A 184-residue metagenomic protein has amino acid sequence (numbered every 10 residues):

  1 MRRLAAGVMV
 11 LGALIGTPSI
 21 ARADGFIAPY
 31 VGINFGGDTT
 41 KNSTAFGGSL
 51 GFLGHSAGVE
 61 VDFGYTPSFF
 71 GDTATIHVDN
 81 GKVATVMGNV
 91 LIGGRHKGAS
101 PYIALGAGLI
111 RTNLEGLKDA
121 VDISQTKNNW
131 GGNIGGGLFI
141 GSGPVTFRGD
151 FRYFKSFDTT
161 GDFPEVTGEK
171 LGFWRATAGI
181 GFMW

Functional and structural regions predicted by a protein language model:
M1-L4: Positively charged n-region of N-terminal signal peptides that target proteins for export
A6-G16: Bacterial N-terminal signal peptides
T17-A23: Sec/Tat signal peptide C-region and signal peptidase I cleavage site
I27-F35, E60-T66, G108, F154: Transmembrane beta-strand segments that form the barrel wall of outer-membrane beta-barrel proteins
F35-T44, K97: Solvent-exposed loop/turn segments connecting transmembrane beta-strands in outer-membrane beta-barrel proteins
K41, G161-V166: A short acidic/glycine-rich loop-to-helix N-cap element
S49-A120, K127-G132, I140-G149, W174-W184: Gram-negative (and chloroplast) outer-membrane scaffold detector with strong preference for beta-barrel transmembrane
G168-W174: Individual transmembrane alpha-helices with interfacial aromatic-anchor signatures
